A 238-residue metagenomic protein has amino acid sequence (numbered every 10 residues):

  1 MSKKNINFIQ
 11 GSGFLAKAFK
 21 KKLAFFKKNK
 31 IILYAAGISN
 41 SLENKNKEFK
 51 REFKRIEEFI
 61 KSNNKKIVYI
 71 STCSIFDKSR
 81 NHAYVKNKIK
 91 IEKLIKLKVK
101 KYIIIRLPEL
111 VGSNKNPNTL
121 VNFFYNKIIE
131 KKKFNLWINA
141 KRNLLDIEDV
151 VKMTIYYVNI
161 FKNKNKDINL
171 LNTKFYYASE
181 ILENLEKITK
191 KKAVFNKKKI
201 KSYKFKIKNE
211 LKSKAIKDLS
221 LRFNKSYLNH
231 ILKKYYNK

Functional and structural regions predicted by a protein language model:
S2-A24: N-terminal Rossmann NAD(P)H-binding glycine-rich loop of SDR-like oxidoreductase domains
L23-N64, T72-S79: NAD(P)H-binding glycine-rich loop region in Rossmannoid oxidoreductase-like domains and their noncatalytic homologs
A36, V68-T72, R106-P108, L171: Active-site beta-alpha turn of Rossmann-fold NAD(P)-dependent dehydrogenases/reductases
K47-E58, T72-N116: Catalytic helix-loop patch of NAD(P)-dependent Rossmann-fold dehydrogenases
L97-R142, I147-D149: NAD(P)-dependent short-chain dehydrogenase/reductase
N122-F134, L144-I168, F175, K187: Alpha-helical substrate-binding/gating segment
I160-K206, Y235-Y236: Mid/C-terminal beta-alpha module of Rossmann-like enzyme folds, strongest in SDR-family dehydrogenases/epimerases
K214-K238: Amphipathic terminal alpha-helices
